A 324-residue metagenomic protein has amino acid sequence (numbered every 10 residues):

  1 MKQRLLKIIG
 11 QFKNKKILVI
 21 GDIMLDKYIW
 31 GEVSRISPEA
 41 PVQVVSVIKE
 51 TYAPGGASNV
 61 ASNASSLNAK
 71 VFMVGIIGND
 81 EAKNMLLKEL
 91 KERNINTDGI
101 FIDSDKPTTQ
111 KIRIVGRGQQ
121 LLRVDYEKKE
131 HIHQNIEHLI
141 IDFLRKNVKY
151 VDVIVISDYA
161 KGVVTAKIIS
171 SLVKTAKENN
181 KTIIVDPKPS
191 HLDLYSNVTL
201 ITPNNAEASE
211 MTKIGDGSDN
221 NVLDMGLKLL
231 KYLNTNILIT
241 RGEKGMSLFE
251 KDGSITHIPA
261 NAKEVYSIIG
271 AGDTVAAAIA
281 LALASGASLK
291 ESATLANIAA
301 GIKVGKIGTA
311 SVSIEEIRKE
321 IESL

Functional and structural regions predicted by a protein language model:
M1-S34: Positively charged, low-complexity intrinsically disordered leader regions
K2-L6, P38, V42-T109, E320: Substrate-binding N-lobe of the ribokinase-like
F12, V148-K149, L192-S196: A short, aliphatic-rich alpha-helical micro-motif
I100-K106, R113-V148: Conserved phosphate-binding/catalytic loop of the ribokinase/pfkB sugar-kinase fold
Y150-V163: Short acidic, glycine-rich surface-loop motifs adjacent to enzyme active sites
K161-I255: Conserved phosphate/ATP/ADP-binding segment of small-molecule kinases
Y232, N261-E322: Conserved post-catalytic alpha-helical subdomain immediately downstream of the catalytic base and nucleotide-binding
